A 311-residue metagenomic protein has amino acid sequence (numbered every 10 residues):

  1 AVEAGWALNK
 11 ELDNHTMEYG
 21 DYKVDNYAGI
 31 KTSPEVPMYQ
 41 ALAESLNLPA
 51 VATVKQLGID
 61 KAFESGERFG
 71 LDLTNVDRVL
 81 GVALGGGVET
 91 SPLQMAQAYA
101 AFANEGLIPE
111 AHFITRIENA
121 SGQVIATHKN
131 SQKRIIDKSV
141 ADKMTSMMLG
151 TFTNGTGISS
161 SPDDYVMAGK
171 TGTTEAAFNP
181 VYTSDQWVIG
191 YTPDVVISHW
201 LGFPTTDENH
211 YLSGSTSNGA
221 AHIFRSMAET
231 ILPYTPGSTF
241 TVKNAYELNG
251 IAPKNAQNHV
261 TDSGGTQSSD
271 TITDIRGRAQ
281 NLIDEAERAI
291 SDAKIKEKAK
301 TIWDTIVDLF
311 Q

Functional and structural regions predicted by a protein language model:
A1-W6, M17, A43-N47, K55-I59 (+6 more regions): Sec-exported extracytoplasmic/periplasmic mature domains
W6-A62, V79, I108, A120-T145 (+1 more regions): Conserved catalytic neighborhood of penicillin-recognizing serine enzymes
A7-L8, T90-Q97, A101-P253: A penicillin-recognizing enzyme superfamily signal
K10-D13, Q40, A52-T53, S65 (+6 more regions): Structural recognition of the beta-strand scaffold that forms the well-ordered cores of secreted hydrolase catalytic
K23-I30, G58-Q97: Mid-domain, small-residue-enriched loop/turn segments at the edges of structured enzyme/sensor domains
S33-R68, D262-I275, A279-L282, I302: C-terminal domain-closing interface element
V242-D270: Intrinsically disordered, low-complexity mixed-charge segments
R278-Q311: Long, low-complexity, intrinsically disordered segments
